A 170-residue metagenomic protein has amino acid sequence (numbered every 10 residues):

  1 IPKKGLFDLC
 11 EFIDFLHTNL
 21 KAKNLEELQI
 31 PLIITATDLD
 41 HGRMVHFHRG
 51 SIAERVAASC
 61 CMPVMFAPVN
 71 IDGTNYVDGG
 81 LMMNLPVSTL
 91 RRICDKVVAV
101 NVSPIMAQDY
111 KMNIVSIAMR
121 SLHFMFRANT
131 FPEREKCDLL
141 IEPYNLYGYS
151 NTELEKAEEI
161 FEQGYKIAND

Functional and structural regions predicted by a protein language model:
I1-D170: Patatin-like phospholipase
